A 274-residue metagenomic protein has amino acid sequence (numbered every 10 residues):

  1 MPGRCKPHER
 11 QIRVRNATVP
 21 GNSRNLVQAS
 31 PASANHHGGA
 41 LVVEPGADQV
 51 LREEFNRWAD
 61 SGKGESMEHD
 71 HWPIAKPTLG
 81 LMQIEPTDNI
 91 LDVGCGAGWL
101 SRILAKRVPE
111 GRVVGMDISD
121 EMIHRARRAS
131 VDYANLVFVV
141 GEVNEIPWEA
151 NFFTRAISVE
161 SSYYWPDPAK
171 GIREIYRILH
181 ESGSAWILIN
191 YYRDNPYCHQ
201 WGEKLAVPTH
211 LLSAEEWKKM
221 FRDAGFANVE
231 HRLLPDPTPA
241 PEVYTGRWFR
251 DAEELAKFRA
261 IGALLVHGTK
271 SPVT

Functional and structural regions predicted by a protein language model:
R24-E85, W99-I103, M122-R125, A129 (+4 more regions): Conserved class I S-adenosyl-L-methionine
N89-E145: Class I SAM-dependent methyltransferase SAM/SAH-binding core
N144-A156: A short acidic, Gly/Pro-enriched loop at the edge of an enzyme's catalytic core that lines a small-molecule cofactor
R155-D167: A short SAM/SAH-binding and catalytic strip from SAM-dependent methyltransferases
A169-E181: A short glycine-rich, Lys/Arg-flanked "PGG" loop and its adjoining helix->strand segment in the class I
G183-I189: Conserved beta-strand signature within the Rossmann-like core of class I S-adenosyl-L-methionine
N190-P208: Short, glycine-/aromatic-enriched active-site segment of Class I SAM-dependent methyltransferases
T209-N228: Short alpha-helix
